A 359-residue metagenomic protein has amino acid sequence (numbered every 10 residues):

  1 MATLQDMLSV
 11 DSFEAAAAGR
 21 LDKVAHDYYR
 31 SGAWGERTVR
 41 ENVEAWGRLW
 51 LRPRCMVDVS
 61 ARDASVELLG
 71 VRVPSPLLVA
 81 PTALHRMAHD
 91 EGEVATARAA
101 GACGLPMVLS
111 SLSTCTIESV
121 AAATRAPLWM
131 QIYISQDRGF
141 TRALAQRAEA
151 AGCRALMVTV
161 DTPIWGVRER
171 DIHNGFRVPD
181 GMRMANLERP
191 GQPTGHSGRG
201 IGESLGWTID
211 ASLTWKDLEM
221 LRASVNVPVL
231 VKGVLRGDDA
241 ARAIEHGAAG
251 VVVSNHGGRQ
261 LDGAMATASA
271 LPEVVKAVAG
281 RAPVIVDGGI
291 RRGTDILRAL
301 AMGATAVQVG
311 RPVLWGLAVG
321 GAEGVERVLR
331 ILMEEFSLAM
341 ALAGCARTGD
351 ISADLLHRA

Functional and structural regions predicted by a protein language model:
M1-G47, S269-A359: Alpha/beta catalytic cores of nucleotide-metabolism and tRNA/nucleoside-modifying enzymes
M1-V71, R168, G175-L213, G349-I351 (+1 more regions): An N-cap/entry alpha-helix motif that binds or orients negatively charged groups
Y29, M107-L109, W129-I132, L230-V231 (+1 more regions): Short catalytic-loop micro-motif centered on adjacent basic/acidic residues
W50, S65-E67, P76-A80, P106-S110 (+2 more regions): Short, conserved beta-strand segments within well-ordered enzyme catalytic domains that often line or immediately flank
V73-I117: Glycine-rich active-site/cofactor-binding loop and its immediate structural neighborhood
L84, A97-R98, S119, A123 (+2 more regions): Alpha/beta enzyme core
D90-E91, D262-M265, G320-G321: Short, solvent-exposed loop/turn segments at secondary-structure boundaries
G101-A123, P127-T141: A gly/proline- and charged-residue-enriched helix-loop-helix capping module
